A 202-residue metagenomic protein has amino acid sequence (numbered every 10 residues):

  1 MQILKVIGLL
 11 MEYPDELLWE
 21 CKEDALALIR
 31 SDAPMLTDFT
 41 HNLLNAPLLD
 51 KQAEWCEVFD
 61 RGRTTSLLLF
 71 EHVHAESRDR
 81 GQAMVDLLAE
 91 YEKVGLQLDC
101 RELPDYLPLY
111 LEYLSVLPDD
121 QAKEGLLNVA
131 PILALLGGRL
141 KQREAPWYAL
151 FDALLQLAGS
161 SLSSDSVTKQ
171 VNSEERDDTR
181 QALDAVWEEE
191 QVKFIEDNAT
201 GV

Functional and structural regions predicted by a protein language model:
M1-Y106, E112-V202: Charged, alpha-helix-forming regions
